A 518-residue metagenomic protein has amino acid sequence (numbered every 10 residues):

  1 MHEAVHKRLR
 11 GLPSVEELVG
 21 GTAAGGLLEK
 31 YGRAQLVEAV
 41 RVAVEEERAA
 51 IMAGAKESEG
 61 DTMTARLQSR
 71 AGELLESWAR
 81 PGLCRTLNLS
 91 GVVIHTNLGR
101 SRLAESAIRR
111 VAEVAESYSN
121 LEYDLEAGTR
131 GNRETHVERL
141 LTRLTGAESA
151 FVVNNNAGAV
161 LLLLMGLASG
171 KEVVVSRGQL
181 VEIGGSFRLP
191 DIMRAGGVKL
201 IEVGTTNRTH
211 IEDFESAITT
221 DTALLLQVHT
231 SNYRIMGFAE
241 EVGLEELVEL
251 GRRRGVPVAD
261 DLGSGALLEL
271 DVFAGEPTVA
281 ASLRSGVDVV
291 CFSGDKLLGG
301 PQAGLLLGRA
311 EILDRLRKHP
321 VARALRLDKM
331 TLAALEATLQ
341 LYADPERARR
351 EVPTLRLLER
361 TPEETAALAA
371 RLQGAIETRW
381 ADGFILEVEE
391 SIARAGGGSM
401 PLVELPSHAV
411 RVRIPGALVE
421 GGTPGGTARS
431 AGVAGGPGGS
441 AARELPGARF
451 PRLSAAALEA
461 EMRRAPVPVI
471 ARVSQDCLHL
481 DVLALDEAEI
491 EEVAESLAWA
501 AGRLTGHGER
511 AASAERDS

Functional and structural regions predicted by a protein language model:
H2-L75: Long amphipathic alpha-helical segments
L12-P13, Y31, L87-G91, L298-P301 (+3 more regions): Short Gly/Ser/Thr- and Asp/Glu-enriched loop/turn motifs at secondary-structure junctions
V40, E45, L89-S90, R100-E126: Glycine-rich phosphate-binding segment of PLP-dependent enzymes
K56-L103, R110: Long amphipathic N-terminal alpha/beta scaffold segment
G82-L83, A150, F292, V467-R472: A short linear hydrophobic-aromatic micro-motif
A127-Y342, E377, S496: Conserved PLP-enzyme active-site core in the AAT-like
E311, H319, D328-W380, S391-I392 (+1 more regions): Structural motif of enzymes handling amino- and sulfur-group chemistry
P362, A366-V493: Conserved C-terminal alpha-helix-loop-beta "cap" of PLP-dependent enzymes that closes/shapes the active-site mouth
